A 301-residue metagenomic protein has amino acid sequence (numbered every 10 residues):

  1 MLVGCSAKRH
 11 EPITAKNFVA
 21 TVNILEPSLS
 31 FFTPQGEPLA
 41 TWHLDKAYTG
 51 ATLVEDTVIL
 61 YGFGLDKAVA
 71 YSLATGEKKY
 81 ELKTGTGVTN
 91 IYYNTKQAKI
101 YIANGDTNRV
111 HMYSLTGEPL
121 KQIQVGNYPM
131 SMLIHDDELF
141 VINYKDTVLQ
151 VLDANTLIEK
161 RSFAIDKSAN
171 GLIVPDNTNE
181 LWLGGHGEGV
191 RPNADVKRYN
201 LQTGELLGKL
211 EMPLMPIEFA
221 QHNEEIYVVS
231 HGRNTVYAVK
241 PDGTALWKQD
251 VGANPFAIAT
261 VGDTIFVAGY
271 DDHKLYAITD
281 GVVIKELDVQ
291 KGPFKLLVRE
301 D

Functional and structural regions predicted by a protein language model:
L2-D301: Predominantly soluble domains enriched in secretory-pathway, periplasmic, or organellar proteins
